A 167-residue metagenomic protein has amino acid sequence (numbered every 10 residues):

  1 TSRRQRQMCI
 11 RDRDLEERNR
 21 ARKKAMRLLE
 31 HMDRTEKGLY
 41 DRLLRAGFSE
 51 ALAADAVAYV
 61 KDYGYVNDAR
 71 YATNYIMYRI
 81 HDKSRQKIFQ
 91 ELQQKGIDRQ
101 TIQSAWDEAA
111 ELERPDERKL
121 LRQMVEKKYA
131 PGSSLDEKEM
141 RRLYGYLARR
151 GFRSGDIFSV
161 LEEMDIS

Functional and structural regions predicted by a protein language model:
T1-I10: Single conserved hydrophobic/aromatic residue that forms the stacking wall/gate of nucleotide- or nucleobase-binding
R11-N19: Short alpha-helical segments that sit at the start of domains
R27-G38: Short capping segments at the starts of secondary-structure elements
R42-F48: Short helix-coil junctions and helix-kink-helix linkers
V60: Helix-turn-helix DNA-binding segment
G64: Glycine-centered, phosphate/nucleic-acid-interacting loop/turn motifs that mediate DNA/RNA or nucleotide
D68-R70, F89-R149, E162, S167: Strongly charged, low-complexity linkers/loops
A72-K87: Short, cationic-aromatic polyanion-contact patches
